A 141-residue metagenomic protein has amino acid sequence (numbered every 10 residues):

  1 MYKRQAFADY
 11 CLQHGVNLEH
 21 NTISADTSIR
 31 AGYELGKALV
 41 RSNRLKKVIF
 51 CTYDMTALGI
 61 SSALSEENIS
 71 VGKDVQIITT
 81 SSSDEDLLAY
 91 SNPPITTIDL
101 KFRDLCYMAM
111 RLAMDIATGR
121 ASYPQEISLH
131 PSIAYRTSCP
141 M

Functional and structural regions predicted by a protein language model:
M1-Q5: Conserved small/polar residues in nucleotide/adenosyl-binding loops
A8-Y33: Short beta-strand elements in bilobed, periplasmic/extracellular small-molecule ligand-binding domains
E19, K37-M141: Flexible loop/turn connectors
